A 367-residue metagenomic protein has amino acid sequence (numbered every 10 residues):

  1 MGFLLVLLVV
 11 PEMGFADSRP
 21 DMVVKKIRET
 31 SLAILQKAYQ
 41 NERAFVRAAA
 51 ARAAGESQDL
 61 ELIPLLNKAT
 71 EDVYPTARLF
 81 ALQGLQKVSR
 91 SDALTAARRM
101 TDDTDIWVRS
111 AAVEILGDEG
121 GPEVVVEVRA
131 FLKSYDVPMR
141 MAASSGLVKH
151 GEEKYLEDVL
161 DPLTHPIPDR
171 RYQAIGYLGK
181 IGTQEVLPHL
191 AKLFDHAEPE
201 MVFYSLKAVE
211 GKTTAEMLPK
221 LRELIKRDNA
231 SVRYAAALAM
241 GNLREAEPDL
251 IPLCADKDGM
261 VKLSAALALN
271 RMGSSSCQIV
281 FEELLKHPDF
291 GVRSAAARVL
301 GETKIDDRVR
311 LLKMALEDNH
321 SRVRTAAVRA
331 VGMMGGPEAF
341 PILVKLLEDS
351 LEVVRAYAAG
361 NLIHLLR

Functional and structural regions predicted by a protein language model:
M13-E56, T76: N-terminal leader/linker segments that initiate helical-solenoid repeat arrays
I27-A38, D59-E71, R90-D102, G121-K133 (+7 more regions): Amphipathic alpha-helical scaffolding segments comprising HEAT/armadillo-like alpha-solenoid repeats
E42-R43, V73-Y74, T104-D105, Y135-D136 (+7 more regions): Short inter-helical turns and helix N-cap capping residues of alpha-solenoid HEAT/ARM repeat scaffolds
A53, G84-K87, I115, G146 (+7 more regions): Core register positions within helices of long alpha-helical scaffolds
P75-K154, P168-Y172: A generic tandem-repeat structural signature
D136-G211, S231, L238: Solenoidal tandem-repeat scaffolds enriched in leucines and small polar residues
